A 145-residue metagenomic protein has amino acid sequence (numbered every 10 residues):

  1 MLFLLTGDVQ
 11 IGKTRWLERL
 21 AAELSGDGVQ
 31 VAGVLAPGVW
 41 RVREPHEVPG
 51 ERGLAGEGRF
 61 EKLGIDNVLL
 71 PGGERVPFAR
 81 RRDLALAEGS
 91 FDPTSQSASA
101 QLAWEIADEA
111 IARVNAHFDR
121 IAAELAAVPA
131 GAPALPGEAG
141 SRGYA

Functional and structural regions predicted by a protein language model:
L2: Walker A (P-loop) ATP-phosphate-binding motif of ABC ATPase nucleotide-binding domains
L5: Hydrophobic anchor at the beta1->P-loop junction of P-loop NTPases
V9: The conserved Walker
G12: Conserved glycine(s) of the Walker
W16: Hydrophobic positions on the alpha1 helix immediately C-terminal to the Walker A/P-loop
R19: Active-site signature of alpha/beta-hydrolase-fold catalytic machinery across serine- and Asp/Cys-nucleophile hydrolases
A22-Q96: N-terminal phosphate/diphosphate-binding loop that engages ATP/GTP or pyrophosphate donors across diverse enzyme folds
E88-A145: Phosphate-binding/switch loop-helix module in NTP-utilizing enzymes
